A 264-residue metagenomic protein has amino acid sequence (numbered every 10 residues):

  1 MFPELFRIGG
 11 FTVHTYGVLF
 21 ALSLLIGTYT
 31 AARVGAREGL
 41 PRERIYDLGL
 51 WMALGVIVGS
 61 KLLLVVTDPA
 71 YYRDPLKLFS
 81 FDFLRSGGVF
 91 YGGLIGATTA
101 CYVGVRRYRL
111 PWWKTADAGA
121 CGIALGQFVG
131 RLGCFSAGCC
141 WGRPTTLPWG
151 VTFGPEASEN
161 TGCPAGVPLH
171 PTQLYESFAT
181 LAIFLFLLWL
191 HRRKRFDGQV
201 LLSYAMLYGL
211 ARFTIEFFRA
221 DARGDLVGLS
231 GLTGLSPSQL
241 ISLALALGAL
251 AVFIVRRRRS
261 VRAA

Functional and structural regions predicted by a protein language model:
M1-A264: A feature for loop-to-transmembrane-helix boundaries and adjacent hydrophobic helices in multi-pass integral membrane
